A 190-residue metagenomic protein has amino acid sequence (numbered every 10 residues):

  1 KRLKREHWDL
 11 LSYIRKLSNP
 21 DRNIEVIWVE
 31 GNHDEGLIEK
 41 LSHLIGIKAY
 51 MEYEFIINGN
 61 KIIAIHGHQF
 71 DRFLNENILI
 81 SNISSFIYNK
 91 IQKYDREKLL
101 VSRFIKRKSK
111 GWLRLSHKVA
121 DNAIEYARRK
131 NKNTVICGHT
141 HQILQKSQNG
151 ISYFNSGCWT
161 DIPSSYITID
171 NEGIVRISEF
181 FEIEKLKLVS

Functional and structural regions predicted by a protein language model:
K1-I57: Core catalytic region of metal-dependent phosphoesterases/phosphodiesterases, especially metallo-beta-lactamase-like
R2-W8, R96-N131: Active-site-proximal segments of metal-dependent phosphoesterases and phosphodiesterases across multiple
L10-R15, R22-W28, Y94-K98, L113-H117 (+1 more regions): A broad, low-specificity signal for short, low-complexity segments enriched in glycine/proline and polar/charged
L17-N19, F86-I91, K106, R129: Short acidic/polar alpha-helix capping motifs at helix-coil junctions
L44, K48-M51, K61-I63, H68 (+3 more regions): Conserved beta-sheet core of the metallophosphoesterase superfamily
N82-R103: A transmembrane-helix-recognition feature enriched in membrane-embedded lipid enzymes and envelope glyco-/phospholipid
R96-E97, L188-S190: A short, charged
E179-V189: Conserved glycine-rich phosphate/nucleotide-binding loop and adjacent Mg2+-coordinating catalytic segment
